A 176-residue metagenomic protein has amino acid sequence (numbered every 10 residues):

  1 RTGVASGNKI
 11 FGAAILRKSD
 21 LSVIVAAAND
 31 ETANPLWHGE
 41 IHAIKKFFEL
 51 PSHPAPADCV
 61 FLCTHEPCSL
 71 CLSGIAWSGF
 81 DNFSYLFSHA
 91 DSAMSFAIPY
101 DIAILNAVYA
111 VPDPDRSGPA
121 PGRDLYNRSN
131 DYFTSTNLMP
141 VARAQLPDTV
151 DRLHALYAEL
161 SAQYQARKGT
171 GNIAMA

Functional and structural regions predicted by a protein language model:
R1-G3, S78-A176: Zinc-dependent deaminase
S6-I10: Short, flexible loop/turn motifs enriched in small residues
F11-R17: Short beta-strand scaffold segments in enzyme catalytic cores
D20-L21: Glycine-biased flexible loop/turn sites that connect beta-strands or occur in inter-domain linkers
V25-E31: Short beta->alpha transition motifs characteristic of CBS
E31-K45: A short, polar/charged loop-to-alpha-helix boundary motif
I41-H65, E159-S161, Q165-A176: Mobile, glycine- and charge-enriched loop segments and immediately flanking short secondary-structure elements within
L62-S78, S95-Y100: Local cysteine-cluster metal-coordination motifs and their immediate loop/turn environment, predominantly Fe-S cluster
